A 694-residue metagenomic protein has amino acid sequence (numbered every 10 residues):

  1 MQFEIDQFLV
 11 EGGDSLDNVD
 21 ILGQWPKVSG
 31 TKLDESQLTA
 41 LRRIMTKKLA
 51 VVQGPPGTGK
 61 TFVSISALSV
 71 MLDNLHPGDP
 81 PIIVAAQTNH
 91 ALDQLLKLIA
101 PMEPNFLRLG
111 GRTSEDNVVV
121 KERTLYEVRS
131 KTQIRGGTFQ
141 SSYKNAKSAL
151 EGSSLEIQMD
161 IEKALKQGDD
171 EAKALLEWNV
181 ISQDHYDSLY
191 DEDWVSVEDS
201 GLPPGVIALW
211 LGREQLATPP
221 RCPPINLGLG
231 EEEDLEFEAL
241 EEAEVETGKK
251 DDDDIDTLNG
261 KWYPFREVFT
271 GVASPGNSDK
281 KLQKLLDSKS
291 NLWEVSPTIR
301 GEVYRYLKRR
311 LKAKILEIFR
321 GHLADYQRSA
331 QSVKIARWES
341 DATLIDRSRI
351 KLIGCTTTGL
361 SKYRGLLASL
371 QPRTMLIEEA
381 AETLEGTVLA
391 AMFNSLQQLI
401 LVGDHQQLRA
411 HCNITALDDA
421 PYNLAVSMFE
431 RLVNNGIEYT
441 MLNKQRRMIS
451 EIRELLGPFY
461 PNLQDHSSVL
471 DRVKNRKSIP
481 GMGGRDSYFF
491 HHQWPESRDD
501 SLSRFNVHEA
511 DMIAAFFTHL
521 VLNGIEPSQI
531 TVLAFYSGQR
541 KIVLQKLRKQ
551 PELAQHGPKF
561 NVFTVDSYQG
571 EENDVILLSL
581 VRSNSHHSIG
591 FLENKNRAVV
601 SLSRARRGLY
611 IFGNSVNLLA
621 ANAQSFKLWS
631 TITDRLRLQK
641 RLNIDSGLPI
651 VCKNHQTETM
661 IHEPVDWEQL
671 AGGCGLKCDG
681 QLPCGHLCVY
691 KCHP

Functional and structural regions predicted by a protein language model:
M1-L33, L38, V118-K163, Q167-D170 (+7 more regions): Pre-ATPase regulatory/linker segments immediately N-terminal to the P-loop/RecA-like helicase/translocase core
V10-I134, S332-I335, S340, L344-L463 (+3 more regions): ASCE P-loop NTPase helicase motor core
D17, P26-V28, T39-A40, L49-Q53 (+12 more regions): "… SH3/SAM/PH, and C2H2 zinc fingers" -> "… SH3/SAM/PH, FHA domains, and C2H2 zinc fingers"
D20, T31-K32, R43, L176 (+7 more regions): Short helix-capping and inter-helix turn/linker motifs at the boundaries of alpha-helical repeat units
L229, A239, G248-T257, K261 (+2 more regions): Extended, low-complexity alpha-biased scaffolding regions
K314-Q331: Long amphipathic alpha-helical scaffold segments
T358-Q669: Conserved helicase motor core of SF1/SF2 NTP-dependent helicases
C652-P694: General marker for long, soluble alpha-helical cores
